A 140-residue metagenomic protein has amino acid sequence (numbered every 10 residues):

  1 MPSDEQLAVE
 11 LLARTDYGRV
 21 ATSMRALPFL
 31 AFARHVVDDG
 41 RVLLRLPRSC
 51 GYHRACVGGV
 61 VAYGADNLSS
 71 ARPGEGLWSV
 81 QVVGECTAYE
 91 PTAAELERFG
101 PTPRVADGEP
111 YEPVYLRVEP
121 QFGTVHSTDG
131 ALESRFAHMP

Functional and structural regions predicted by a protein language model:
M1-R19: Short, basic/aromatic recognition patches
A13-T15, L27-P28, S79, E109-Y111: Short solvent-exposed loop/turn micro-motifs enriched in small/polar/acidic residues
T15-R48: Short beta-strand segments
G40-R41, G59, Q121: Beta-strand-connecting loop/turn residues
L46-S49, R98-G100: Short, surface-exposed loop/helix-turn segments at secondary-structure junctions that function as lids/hinges flanking
C50-Y52, L132: Short, surface-exposed beta-strand-loop junctions and turns on beta-sheet-rich folds
A55-A62: Short coil-to-beta transition motif at edge beta-strands of beta-rich domains
A62, N67-P140: Charged, gly/pro-rich active-site loop segments
